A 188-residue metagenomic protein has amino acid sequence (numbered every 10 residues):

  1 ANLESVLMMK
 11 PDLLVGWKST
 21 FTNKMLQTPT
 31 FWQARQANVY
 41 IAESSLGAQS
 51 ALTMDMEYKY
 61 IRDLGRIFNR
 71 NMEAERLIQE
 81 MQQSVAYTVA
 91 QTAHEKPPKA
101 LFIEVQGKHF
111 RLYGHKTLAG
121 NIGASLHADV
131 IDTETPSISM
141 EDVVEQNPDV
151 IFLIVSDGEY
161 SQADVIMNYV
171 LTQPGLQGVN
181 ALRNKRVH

Functional and structural regions predicted by a protein language model:
A1, D132, N180: Short, solvent-exposed loop/beta-turn-alpha elements that line the ligand-binding surface or hinge of extracytoplasmic
A1-I67, E141-E145, D149-I151, G158-T172: Acidic/His-rich segments in extracytoplasmic proteins that coordinate ligands and/or metal ions
L7-M8, W32-A34, A93-K96, H115 (+2 more regions): Extracellular/periplasmic catalytic domains that process cell-envelope and extracellular macromolecules
L14, K99-E104, I151-L153: Short hydrophobic beta-strand segments
T28-V105, K185-H188: Extracytoplasmic substrate-binding proteins
A86, A124, I138-E141, Q146: Small-molecule-sensing regulatory modules
R111-S137: Alpha-helical, coiled-coil/dimerization segments enriched in small aliphatic residues
V170-K185: Short beta-strand->loop
